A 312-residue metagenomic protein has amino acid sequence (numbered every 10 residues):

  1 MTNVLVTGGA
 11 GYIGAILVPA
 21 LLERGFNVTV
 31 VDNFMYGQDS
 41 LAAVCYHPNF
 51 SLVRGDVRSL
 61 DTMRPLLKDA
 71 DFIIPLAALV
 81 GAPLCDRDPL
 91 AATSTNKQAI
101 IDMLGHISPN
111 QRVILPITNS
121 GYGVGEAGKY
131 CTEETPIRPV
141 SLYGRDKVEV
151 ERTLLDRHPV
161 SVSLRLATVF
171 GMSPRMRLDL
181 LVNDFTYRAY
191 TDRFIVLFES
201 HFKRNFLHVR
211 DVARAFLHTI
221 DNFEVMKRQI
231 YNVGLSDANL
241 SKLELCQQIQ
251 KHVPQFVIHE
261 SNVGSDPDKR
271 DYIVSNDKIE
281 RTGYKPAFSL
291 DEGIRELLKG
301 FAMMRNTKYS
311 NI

Functional and structural regions predicted by a protein language model:
M1-F72: N-terminal Rossmann/SDR dinucleotide-binding element
T7, V31, I73-A77, V113-N119 (+1 more regions): SDR active-site strand-loop-helix element
S40-A42, P83-L90, V124-G128, P174-R175: Conserved catalytic-core motifs of eukaryotic protein kinase domains, centered on the activation segment
V57-S94: NAD(P)H-binding glycine-rich loop region in Rossmannoid oxidoreductase-like domains and their noncatalytic homologs
P75, I101-L142: Conserved Rossmann-fold NAD(P)-dependent oxidoreductase catalytic core, especially the SDR/UDP-sugar
V140, V148, R152-R204, V209-I220 (+1 more regions): NAD(P)-dependent short-chain dehydrogenase/reductase
D192-R193, L197-I312: C-terminal substrate-binding subdomain of Rossmann-fold SDR/epimerase-dehydratase oxidoreductases
